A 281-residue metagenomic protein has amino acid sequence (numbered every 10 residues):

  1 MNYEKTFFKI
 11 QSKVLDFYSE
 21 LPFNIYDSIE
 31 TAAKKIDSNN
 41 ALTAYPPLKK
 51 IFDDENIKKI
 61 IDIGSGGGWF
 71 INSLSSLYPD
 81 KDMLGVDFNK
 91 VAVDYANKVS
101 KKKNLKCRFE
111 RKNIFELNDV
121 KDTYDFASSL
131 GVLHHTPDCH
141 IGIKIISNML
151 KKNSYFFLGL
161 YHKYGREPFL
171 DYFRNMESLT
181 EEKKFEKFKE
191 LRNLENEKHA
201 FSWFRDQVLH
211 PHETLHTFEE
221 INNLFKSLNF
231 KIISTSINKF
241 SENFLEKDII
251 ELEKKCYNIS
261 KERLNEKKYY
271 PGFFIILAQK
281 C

Functional and structural regions predicted by a protein language model:
T31-N56: Conserved alpha-helix/loop element of class I SAM-dependent methyltransferases that forms part of the SAM/SAH-binding
G64-G68: Class I SAM-dependent methyltransferase "Motif I" SAM/SAH-binding loop
W69-R111, F115: Class I SAM-dependent methyltransferase SAM/SAH-binding core
N118-F126: A short acidic, Gly/Pro-enriched loop at the edge of an enzyme's catalytic core that lines a small-molecule cofactor
F126-P137: A short SAM/SAH-binding and catalytic strip from SAM-dependent methyltransferases
I141-K152: A short glycine-rich, Lys/Arg-flanked "PGG" loop and its adjoining helix->strand segment in the class I
Y155-F188: Conserved class I S-adenosyl-L-methionine
D171, T180-E246: Substrate-binding/catalytic lobe of Class I Rossmann-like enzymes that use SAM or dcSAM, i.e., the mid-to-C-terminal
